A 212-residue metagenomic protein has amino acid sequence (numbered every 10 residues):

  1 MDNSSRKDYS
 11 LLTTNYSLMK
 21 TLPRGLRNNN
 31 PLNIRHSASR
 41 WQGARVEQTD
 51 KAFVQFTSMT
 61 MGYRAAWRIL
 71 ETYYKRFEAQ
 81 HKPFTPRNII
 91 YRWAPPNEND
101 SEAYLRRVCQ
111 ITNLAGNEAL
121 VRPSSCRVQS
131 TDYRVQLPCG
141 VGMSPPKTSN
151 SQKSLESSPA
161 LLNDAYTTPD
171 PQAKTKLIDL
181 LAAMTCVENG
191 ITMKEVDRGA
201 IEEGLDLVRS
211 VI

Functional and structural regions predicted by a protein language model:
R6-Y9, N15-I212: Cell-wall polysaccharide-cleaving catalytic domain and substrate-binding groove, primarily in peptidoglycan/chitin
